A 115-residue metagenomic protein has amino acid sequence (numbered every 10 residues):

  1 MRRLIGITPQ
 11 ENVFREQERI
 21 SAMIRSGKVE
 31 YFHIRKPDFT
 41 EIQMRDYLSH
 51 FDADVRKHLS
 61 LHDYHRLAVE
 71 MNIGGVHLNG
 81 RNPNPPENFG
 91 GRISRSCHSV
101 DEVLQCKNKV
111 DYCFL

Functional and structural regions predicted by a protein language model:
M1-D111: Conserved N-terminal beta1-alpha1 strand-loop-helix module at the mouth
